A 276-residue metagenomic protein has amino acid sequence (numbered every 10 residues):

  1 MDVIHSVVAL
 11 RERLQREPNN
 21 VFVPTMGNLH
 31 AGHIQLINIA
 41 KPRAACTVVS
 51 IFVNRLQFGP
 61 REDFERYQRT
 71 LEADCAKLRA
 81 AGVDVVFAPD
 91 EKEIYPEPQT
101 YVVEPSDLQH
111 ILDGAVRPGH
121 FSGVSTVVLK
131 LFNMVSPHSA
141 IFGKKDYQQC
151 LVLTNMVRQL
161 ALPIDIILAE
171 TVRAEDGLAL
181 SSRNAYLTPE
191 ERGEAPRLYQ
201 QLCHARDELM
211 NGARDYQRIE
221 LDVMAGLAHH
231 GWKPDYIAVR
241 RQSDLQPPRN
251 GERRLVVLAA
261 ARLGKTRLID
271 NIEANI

Functional and structural regions predicted by a protein language model:
D2-W232, R240-D244, I272: Nucleotidyltransferase catalytic core that binds NTPs
D222-I276: Phosphate/ribose-recognition catalytic cores of enzymes acting on nucleotide-derived substrates
